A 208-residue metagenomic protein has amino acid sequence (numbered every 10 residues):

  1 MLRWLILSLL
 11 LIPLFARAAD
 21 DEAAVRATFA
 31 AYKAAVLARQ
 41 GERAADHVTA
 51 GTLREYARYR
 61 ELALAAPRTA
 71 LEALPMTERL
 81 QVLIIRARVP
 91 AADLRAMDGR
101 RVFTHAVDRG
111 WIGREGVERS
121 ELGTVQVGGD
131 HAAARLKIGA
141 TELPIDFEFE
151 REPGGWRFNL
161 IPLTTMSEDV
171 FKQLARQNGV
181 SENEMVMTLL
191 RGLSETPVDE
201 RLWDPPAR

Functional and structural regions predicted by a protein language model:
L2, R88-L94, V170, D204-R208: Short secondary-structure transition/capping segments
L2-S8: Sec-dependent signal peptide recognition, specifically the positively charged N-region followed immediately by
S8-R17: Hydrophobic h-region of N-terminal signal peptides that target proteins for export in Gram-negative bacteria
A16-D46, A50-L71, Q177-G179, P197-A207: Short, low-complexity N-terminal intrinsically disordered segments enriched in polar/charged residues
R26, G41, D46-V125: Short solvent-exposed beta->alpha transition segments
F103-T104, R109-R208: Low-complexity, intrinsically disordered terminal/linker segments enriched in charged and Gly/Pro repeats
